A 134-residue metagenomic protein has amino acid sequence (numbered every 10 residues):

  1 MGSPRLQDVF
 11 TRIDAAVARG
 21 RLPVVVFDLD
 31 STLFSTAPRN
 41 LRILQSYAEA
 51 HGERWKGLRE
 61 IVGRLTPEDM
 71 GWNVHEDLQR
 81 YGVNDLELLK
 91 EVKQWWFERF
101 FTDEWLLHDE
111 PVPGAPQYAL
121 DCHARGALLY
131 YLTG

Functional and structural regions predicted by a protein language model:
P4-L86: Active-site neighborhood of HAD-like aspartate-dependent phosphohydrolases
F27-D28, L132-G134: Short His-Asn-centered micro-motif
H51, E68, E91-V92, F101: Acidic, low-complexity intrinsically disordered regions
E87-K90, E98-Y131: Short, acidic loop-to-helix structural element flanking the phosphoryl-transfer center in phosphate-processing enzymes
